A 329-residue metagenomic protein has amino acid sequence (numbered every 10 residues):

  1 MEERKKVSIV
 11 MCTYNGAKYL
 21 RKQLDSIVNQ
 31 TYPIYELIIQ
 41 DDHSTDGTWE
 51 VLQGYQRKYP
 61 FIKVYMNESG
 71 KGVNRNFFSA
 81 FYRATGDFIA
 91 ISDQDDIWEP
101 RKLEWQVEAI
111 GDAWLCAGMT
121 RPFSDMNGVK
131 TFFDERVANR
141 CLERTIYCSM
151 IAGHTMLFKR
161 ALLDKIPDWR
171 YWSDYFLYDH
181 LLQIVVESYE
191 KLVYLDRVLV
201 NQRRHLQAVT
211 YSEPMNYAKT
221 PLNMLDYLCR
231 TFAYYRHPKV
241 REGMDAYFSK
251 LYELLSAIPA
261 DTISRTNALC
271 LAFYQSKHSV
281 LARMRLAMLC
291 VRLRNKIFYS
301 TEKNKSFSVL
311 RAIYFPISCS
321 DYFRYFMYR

Functional and structural regions predicted by a protein language model:
K5-S8, S26, E36, L181: Cell-envelope/extracellular polymer assembly enzymes that use nucleotide-activated donors
N15-N29: Short, well-formed alpha-helical segments that are part of the catalytic scaffolds of diverse glycosyltransferases
D41-E50, S69: A conserved acidic beta->alpha catalytic loop
N67-A84: Glycine-rich, basic loop-to-helix element that forms the pyrophosphate-binding segment of sugar-nucleotide handling
Y82, N139-P221: Conserved nucleotide-sugar donor-binding catalytic segment
I89: Short aromatic/hydrophobic "clamp" motif used to bind/position activated sugar donors
R101-K130: Conserved donor NDP-sugar-binding/catalytic core segment of glycosyltransferases
Y175-F176, L181, V198-R329: C-terminal subregions of glycosyltransferases and related glycan-biosynthesis enzymes
